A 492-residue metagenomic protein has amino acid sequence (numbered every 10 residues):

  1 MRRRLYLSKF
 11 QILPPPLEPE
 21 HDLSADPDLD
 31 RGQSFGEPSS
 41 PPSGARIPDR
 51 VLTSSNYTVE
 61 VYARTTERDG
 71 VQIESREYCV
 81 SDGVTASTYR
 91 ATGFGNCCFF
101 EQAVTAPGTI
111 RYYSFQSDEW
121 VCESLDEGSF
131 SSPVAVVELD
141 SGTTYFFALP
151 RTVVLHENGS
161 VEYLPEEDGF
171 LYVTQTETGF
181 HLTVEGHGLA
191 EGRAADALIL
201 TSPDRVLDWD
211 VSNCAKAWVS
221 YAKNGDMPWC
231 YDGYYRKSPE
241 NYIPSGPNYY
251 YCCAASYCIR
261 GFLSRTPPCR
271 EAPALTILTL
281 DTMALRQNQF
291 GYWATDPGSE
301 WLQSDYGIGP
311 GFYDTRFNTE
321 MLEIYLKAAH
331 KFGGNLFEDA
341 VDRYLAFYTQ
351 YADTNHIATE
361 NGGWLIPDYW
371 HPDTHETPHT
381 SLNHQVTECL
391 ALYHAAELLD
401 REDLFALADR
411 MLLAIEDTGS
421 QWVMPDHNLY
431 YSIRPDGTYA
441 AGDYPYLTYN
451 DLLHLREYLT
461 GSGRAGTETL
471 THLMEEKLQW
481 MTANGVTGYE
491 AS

Functional and structural regions predicted by a protein language model:
M1, A491-S492: Short, solvent-exposed mixed-charge patches
R2-Q289, G333-N335: Carbohydrate-recognition beta-sandwich/jelly-roll modules in extracellular/periplasmic carbohydrate-active proteins
C214-G246, P273-T295, N335-N361, E402-N428 (+1 more regions): Long, well-ordered core segments of solenoidal/helical folds
M227-N248, Y292-D314, A358-S381, M424-L452 (+1 more regions): Carbohydrate-binding/catalytic loop surfaces
P244-R265, P310-H330, T377-A396, Y439-L459: Well-ordered alpha-helical segments within folded domains of soluble proteins
F290, D296, E300-R343, Y351: Acidic/His-rich structured neighborhood in mature extracellular/periplasmic domains
K327-V341, Q350, T354-G363, P367-L390: Flexible, surface-exposed loop/gating regions in the mature catalytic domains of secreted/periplasmic hydrolases
T374-G437: Active-site/pore-lining binding-face segments in mid-to-C-terminal subdomains
